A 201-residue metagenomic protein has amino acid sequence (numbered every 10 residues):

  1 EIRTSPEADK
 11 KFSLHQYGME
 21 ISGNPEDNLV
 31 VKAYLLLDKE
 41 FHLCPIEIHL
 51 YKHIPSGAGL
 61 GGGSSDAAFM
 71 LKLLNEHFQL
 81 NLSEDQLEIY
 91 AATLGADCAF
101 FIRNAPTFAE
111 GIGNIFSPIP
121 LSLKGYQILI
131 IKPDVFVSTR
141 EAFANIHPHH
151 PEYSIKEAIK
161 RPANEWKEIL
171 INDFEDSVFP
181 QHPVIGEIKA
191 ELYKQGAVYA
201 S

Functional and structural regions predicted by a protein language model:
E1-C44, F143-A144, E152, N164: N-terminal beta-alpha supersecondary unit
E1-E7, M70, F101, G125: Structural signature of FAD isoalloxazine-binding scaffolds in flavoprotein oxidoreductases
V30, A58-E84, F100: DPxDG-like acidic metal-binding loop motif
D38-H49, L73-T93: Phosphate-handling active-site elements
I46-A58, V198-A200: Short pre-catalytic strand/loop immediately N-terminal to key active-site residues, enriched for Gly-Thr
R103-N104, F108-Y199: Conserved, helical-rich catalytic subdomain that frames metal- and/or nucleotide-binding sites in enzyme alpha/beta
